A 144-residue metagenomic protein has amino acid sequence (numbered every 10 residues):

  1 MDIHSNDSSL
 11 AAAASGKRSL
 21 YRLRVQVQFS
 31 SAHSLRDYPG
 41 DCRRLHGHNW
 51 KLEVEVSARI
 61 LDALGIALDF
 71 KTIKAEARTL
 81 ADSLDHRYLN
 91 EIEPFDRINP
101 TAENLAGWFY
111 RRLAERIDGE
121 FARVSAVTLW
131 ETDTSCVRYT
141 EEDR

Functional and structural regions predicted by a protein language model:
M1-R144: Charge-rich, low-complexity N-terminal segments
